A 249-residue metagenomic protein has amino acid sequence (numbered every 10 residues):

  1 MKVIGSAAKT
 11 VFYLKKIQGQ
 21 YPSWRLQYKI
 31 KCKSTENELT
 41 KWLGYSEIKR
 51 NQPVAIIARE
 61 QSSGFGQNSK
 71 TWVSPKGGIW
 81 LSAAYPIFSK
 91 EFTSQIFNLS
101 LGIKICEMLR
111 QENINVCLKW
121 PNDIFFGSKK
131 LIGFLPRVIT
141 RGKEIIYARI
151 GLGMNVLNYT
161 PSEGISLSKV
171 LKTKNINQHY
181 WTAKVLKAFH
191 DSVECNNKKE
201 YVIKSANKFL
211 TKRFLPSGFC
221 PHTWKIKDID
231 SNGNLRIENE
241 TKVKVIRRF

Functional and structural regions predicted by a protein language model:
M1-E107, Q111, I229: N-terminal lobe of the biotin/lipoate ligase/transferase fold
M1-G5, K9, Y21, S34 (+3 more regions): Long, positively charged amphipathic alpha-helical accessory segments at protein N-termini or as interdomain linkers
